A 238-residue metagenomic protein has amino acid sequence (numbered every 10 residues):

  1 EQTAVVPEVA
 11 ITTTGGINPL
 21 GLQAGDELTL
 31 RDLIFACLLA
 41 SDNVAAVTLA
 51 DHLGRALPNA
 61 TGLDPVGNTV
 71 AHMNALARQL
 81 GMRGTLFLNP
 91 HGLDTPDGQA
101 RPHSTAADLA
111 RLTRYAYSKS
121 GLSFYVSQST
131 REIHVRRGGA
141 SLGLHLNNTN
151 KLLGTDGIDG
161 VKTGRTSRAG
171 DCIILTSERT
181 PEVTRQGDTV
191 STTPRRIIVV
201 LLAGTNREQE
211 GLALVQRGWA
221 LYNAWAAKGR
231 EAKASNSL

Functional and structural regions predicted by a protein language model:
E1-Q23, S127-R137: Short, glycine/proline-biased beta-turn/loop segments that scaffold the active-site neighborhood
G16, V47, R196: Acidic/histidine-rich, surface-exposed loop or edge segments in extracytoplasmic proteins
L22, D51-L238: Penicillin-recognizing serine hydrolase domain
T29-L33, T105: Short, structural beta-strand-to-alpha-helix junction motif
D32-A36, M73-A75: Short, charged beta->alpha transition segments
L38-S41: Short helix- or helix-capping micro-motifs that position conserved polar/aromatic residues at function-defining sites
